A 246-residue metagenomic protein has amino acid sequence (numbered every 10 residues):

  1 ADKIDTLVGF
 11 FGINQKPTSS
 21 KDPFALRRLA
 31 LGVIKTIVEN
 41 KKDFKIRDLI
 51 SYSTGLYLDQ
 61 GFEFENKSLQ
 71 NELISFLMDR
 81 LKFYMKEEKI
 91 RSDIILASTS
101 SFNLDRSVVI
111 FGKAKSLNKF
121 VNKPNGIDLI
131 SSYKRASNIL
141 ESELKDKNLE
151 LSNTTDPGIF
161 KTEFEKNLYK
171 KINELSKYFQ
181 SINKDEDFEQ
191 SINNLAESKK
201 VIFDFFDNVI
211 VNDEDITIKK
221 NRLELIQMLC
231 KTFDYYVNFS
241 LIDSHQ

Functional and structural regions predicted by a protein language model:
A1-Q246: Amphipathic alpha-helical "coupling" segments that flank catalytic cores
